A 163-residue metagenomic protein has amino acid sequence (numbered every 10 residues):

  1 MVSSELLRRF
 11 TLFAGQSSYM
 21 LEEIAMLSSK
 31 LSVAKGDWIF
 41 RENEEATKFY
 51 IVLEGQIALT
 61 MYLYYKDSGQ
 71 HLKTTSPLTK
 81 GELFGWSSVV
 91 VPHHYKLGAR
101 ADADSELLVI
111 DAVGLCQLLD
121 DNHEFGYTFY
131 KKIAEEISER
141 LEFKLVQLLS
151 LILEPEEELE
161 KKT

Functional and structural regions predicted by a protein language model:
M1-T163: Cytosolic regulatory regions built on CNB/CRP/Popeye-like sensor folds
